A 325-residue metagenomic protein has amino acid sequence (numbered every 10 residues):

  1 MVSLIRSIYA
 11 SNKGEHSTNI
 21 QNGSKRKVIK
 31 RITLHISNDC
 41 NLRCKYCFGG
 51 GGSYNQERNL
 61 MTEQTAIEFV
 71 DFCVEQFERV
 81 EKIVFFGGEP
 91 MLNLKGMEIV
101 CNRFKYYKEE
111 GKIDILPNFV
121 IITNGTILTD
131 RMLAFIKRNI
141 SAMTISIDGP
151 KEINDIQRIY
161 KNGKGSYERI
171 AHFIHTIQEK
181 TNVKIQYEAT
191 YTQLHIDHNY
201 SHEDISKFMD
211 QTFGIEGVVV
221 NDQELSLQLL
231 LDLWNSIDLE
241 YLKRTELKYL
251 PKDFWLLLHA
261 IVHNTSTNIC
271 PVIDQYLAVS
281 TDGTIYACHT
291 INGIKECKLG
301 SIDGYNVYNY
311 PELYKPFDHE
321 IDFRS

Functional and structural regions predicted by a protein language model:
M1-T33: N-terminal [4Fe-4S]-dependent radical SAM core
R26-K27, R31-E63: Canonical Radical SAM [4Fe-4S] cluster-binding loop centered on the CxxxCxxC motif and its immediate flanking residues
A66-F86, N93-N221: Radical SAM/AdoMet-radical enzyme domain recognition
L231-I261, T290-S325: C-terminal accessory region of radical SAM enzymes
C270-D274: Short, small/polar residue-rich loop motifs at catalytic or cofactor-binding pockets
S280: Short, acidic, Ser/Thr-enriched surface-loop or helix-capping motifs
